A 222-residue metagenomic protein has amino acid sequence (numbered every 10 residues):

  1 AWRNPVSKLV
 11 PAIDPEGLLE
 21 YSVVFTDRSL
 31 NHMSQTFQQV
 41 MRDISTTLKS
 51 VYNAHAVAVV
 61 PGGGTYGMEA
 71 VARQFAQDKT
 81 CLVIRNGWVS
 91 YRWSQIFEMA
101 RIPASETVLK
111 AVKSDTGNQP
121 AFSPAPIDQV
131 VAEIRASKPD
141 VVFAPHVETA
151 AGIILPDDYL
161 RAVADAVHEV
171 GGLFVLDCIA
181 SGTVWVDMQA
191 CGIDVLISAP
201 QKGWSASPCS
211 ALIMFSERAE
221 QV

Functional and structural regions predicted by a protein language model:
W2-A12: N-terminal basic/disordered segments at the start of proteins
S7, P15-D27, G67-V222: Conserved PLP-enzyme active-site core in the AAT-like
Y21-G67, W88-E98: Conserved N-terminal alpha-helix of the aminotransferase class I/II PLP-enzyme fold
